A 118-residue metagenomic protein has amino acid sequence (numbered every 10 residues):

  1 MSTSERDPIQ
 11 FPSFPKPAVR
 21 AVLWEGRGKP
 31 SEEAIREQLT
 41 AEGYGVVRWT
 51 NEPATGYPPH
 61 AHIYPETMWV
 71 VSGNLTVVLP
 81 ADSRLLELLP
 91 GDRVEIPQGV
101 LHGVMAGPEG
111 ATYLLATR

Functional and structural regions predicted by a protein language model:
M1-T50, P58: A short, N-terminal "cap"/entry segment at the start of jelly-roll beta-barrel domains of the cupin/DSBH fold
N51, A61-V77: Short, conserved beta-strand element in jelly-roll/cupin
A61, W69, L88, Q98 (+1 more regions): Conserved strand-loop elements at the edges of beta-sheets that form or border functional pockets
P80-D82, A106-G107: Conserved catalytic-core motifs of eukaryotic protein kinase domains, centered on the activation segment
D82-Q98: Short acidic-glycine-tyrosine-enriched beta hairpin
Q98-R118: Ligand-binding loop in jelly-roll beta-barrel domains
